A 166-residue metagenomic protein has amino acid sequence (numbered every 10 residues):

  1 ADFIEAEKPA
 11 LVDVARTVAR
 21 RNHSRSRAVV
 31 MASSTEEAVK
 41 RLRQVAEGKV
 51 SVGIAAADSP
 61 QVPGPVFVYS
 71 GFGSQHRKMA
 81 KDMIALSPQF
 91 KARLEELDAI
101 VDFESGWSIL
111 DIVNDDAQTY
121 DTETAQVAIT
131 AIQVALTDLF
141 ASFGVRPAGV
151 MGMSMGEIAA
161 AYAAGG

Functional and structural regions predicted by a protein language model:
A1, A32, G53-G166: FabD-like malonyl-/acyl-CoA
A1-R43, E104-A125: Acyltransferase loading domain of fatty acid and polyketide assembly lines
A46: Extended, charge-enriched "interface" segments that sit outside catalytic cores
